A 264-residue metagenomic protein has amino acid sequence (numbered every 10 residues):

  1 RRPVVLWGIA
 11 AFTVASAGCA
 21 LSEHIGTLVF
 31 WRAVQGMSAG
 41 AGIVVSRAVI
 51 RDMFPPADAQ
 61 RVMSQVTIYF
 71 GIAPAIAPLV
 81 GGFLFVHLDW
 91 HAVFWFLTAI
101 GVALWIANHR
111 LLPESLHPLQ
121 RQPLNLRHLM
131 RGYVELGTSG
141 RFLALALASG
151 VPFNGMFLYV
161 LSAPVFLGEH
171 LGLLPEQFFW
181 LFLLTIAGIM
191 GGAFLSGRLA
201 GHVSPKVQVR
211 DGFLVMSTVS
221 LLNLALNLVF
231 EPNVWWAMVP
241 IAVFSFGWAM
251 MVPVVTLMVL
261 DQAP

Functional and structural regions predicted by a protein language model:
R1, G192-K206: Helix-to-loop junctions at the C-terminal end of transmembrane segments in multipass secondary transporters
A11-G18, G26-V34, W235-I241: Paired small-residue
L21-T27, L226-N227: Helix-breaking motifs and short loop linkers at transmembrane-helix boundaries and internal kinks in secondary membrane
T27, Q65-R110: Helix-loop-helix hairpin linking two adjacent transmembrane segments in secondary transporters
W31-F70: Cytoplasmic helix-loop-helix junction between adjacent transmembrane helices in 12-TM secondary transporters
S115-L145: Juxtamembrane intracellular "pre-TM" segments in multi-pass secondary transporters
V209-P253: C-terminal transmembrane helical hairpin of 12-TM major facilitator-type secondary transporters
